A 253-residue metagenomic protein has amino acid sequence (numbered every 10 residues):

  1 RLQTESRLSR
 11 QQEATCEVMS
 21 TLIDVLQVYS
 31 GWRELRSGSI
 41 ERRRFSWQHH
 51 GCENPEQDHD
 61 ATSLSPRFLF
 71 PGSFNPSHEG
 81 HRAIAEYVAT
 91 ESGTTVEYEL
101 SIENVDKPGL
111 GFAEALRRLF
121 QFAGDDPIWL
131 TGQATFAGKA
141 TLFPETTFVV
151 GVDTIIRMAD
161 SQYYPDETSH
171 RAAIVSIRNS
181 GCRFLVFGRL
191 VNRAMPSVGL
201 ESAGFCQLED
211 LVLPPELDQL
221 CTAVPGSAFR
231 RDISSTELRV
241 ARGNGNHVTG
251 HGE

Functional and structural regions predicted by a protein language model:
R1-E253: Nucleotidyltransferase catalytic core that binds NTPs
